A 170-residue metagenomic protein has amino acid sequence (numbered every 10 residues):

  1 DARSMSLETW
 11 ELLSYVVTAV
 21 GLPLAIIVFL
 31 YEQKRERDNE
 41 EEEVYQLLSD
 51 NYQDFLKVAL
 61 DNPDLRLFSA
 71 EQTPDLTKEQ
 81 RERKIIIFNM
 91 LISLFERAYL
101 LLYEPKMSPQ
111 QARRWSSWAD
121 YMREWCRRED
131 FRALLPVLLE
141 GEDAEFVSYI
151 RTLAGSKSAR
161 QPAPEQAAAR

Functional and structural regions predicted by a protein language model:
M5-A19: Feature marks short, highly hydrophobic, charge-poor N-terminal signal-anchor/signal peptide-like helices that anchor
E8-L12, Y31-R170: Amphipathic alpha-helical "stem/stalk" segments
T18-V28: Alpha-helical transmembrane segments of integral membrane proteins
